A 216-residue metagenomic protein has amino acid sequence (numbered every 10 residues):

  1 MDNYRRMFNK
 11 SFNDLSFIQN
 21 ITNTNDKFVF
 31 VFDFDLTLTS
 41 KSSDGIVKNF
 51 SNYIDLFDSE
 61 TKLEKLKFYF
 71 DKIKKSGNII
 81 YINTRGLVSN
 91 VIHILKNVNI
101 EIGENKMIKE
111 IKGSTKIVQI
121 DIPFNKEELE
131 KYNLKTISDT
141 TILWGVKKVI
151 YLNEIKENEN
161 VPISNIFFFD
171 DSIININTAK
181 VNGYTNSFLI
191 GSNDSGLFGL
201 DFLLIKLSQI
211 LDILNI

Functional and structural regions predicted by a protein language model:
M1-F34, S42-G45, I216: Non-catalytic pre-domain segments flanking phosphatase-related domains
N23-N25, I155-S164: Glycine-rich phosphate-binding loop signature in dinucleotide/nucleotide-binding domains
V29, I79-Y81, F167, F188: A structural signal for isolated positions on well-ordered beta-strands in alpha/beta enzyme cores
F30-D44, R85, I111-I117, I190-S192: Short loop/turn segments at strand-loop or loop-helix junctions that form parts of catalytic or ligand-binding pockets
L38-E64: Metal-dependent phosphoesterase signature
L66-V98, I108-Q119: Substrate-recognition element of Asp-dependent hydrolases with the DxDx(T/V) motif
I100-K148: A short, structured active-site edge motif that brings together acidic residues
P162-L211: Acidic, Mg2+-coordinating phosphoryl-transfer loop and its flanking beta/alpha structural elements, shared across
